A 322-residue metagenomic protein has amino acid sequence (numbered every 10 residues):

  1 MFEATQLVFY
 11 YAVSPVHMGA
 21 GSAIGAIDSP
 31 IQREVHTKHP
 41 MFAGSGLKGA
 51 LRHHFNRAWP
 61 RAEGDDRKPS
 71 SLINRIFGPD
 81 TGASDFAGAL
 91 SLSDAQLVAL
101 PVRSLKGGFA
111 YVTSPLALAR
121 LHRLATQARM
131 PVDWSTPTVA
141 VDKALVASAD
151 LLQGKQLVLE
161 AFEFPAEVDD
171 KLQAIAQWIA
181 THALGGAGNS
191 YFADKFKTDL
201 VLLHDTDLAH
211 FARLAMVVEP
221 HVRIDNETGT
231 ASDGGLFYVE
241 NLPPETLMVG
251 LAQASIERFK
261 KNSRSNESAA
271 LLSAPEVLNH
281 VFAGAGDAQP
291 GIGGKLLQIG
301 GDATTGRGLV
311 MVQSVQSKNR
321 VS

Functional and structural regions predicted by a protein language model:
M1-S322: Basic, Gly/Ser/Thr-rich N-terminal segments that form RNA-phosphate-binding interfaces in CRISPR RAMP
